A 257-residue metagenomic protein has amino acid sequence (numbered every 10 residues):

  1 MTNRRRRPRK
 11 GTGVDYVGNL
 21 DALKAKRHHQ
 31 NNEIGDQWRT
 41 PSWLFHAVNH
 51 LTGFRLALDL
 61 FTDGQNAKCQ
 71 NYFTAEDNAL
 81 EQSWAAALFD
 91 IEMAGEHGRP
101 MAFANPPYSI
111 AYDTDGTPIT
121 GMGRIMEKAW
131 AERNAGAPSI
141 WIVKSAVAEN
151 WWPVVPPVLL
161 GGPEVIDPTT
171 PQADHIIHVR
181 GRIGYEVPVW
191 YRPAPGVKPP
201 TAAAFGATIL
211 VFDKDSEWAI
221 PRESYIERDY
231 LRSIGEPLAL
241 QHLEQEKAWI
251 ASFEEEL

Functional and structural regions predicted by a protein language model:
T2-L257: Class I S-adenosyl-L-methionine-dependent methyltransferase catalytic core
